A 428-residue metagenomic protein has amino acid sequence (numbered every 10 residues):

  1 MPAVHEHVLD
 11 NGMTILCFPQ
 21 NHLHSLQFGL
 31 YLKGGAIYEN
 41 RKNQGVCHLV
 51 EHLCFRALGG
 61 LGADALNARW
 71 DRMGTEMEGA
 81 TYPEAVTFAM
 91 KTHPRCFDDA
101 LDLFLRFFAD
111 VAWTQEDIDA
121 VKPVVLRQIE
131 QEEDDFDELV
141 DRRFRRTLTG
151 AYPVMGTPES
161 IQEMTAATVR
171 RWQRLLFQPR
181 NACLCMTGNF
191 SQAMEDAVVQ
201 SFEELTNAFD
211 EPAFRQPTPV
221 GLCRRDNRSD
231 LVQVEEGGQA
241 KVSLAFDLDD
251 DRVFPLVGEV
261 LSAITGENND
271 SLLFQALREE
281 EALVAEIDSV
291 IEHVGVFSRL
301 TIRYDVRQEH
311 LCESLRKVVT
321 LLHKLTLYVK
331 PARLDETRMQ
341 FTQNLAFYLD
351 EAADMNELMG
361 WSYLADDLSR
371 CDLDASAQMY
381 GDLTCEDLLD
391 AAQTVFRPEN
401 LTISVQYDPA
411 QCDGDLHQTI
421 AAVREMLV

Functional and structural regions predicted by a protein language model:
M1-S25: N- or domain-start disorder-to-order transition segments that initiate the globular core
A3, L26, E84, R225-R228 (+4 more regions): A generic structural signal for well-ordered coil/turn residues at beta-strand boundaries that shape enzyme active-site
V8, A65-F214, L248-D249, E279-V428: Charge-rich, well-structured scaffold segments of protease-associated domains
L16-F18, Q173-R174, R228-Q233, A391-A392: Short, surface-exposed beta-strand/loop micro-motifs that present aromatic residues
Q20, G29-Y31, N181, D210-F274 (+1 more regions): His/Glu-based metal-binding/catalytic segments typifying zinc-dependent metallopeptidases
H22, Q27-K91, D134, E267-L283 (+1 more regions): M16/MPP (pitrilysin/insulinase) zinc-metallopeptidase core fold and M16-derived inactive scaffolds
E39, N43, F97, L101 (+6 more regions): Short, charged, low-complexity patches
